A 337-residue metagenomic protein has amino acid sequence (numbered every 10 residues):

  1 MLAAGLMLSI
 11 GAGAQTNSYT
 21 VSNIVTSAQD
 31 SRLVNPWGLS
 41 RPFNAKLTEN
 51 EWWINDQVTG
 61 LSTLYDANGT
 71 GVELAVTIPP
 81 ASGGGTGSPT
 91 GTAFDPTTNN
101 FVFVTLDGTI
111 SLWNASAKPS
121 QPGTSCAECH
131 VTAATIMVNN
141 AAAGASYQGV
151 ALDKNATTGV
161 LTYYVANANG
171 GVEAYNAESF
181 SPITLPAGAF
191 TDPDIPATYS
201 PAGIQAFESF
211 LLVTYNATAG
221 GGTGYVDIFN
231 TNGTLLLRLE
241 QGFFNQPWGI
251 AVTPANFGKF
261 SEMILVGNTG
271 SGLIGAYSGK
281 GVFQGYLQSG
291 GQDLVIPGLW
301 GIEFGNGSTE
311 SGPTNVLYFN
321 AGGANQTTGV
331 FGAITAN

Functional and structural regions predicted by a protein language model:
M1-S9: Bacterial N-terminal signal peptides
A14-N337: Sequence/structural signature of beta-propeller domains
